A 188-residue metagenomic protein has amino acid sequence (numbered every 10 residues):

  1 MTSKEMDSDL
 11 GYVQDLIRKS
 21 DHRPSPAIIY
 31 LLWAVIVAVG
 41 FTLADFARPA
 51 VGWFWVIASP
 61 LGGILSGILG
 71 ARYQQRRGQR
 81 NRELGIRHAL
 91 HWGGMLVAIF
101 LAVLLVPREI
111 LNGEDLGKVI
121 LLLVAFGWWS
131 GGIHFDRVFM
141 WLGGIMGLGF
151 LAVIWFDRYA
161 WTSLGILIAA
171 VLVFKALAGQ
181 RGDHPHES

Functional and structural regions predicted by a protein language model:
M1-P26: N-terminal juxtamembrane cytosolic/stromal segments of multi-pass membrane proteins
D21-L104: Selected alpha-helical membrane-embedding segments in polytopic membrane proteins
R48-F54, P107-D115, F156-A160: Membrane-helix interface and helix-disruption motif detector
W55-G62, K118-L123, S163-L172: Hydrophobic core segments of alpha-helical transmembrane domains in multi-pass membrane proteins
Q74-G78, E109-I110, R181-E187: Membrane-interfacial segments
L84-L90, G94-L148: Membrane-proximal helix-loop-helix units in multi-pass membrane proteins
G127-S188: Terminal transmembrane helical module of multi-pass membrane proteins
